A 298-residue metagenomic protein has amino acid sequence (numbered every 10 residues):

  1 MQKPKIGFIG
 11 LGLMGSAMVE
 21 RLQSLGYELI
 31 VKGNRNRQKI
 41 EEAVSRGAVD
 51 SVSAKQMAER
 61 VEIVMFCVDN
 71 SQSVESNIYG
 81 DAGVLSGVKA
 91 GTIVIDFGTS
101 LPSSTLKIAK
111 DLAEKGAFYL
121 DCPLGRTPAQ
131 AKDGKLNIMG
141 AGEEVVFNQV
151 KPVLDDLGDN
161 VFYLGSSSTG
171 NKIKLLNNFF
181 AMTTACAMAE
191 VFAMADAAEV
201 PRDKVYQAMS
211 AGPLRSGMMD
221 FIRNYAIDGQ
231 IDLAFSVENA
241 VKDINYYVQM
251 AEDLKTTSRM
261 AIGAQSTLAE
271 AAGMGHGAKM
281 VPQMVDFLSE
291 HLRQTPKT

Functional and structural regions predicted by a protein language model:
M1-F66, T92, F97: NAD(P)+-binding Rossmann beta1-loop-alpha1 motif at the extreme N-terminus of oxidoreductases
M18-L22, I108, V153, M194: Hydrophobic residues within alpha-helices that form the first helical element adjacent to the glycine-rich loop
L29, D50, Y119-L120, V161 (+2 more regions): Hydrophobic beta-strand scaffold residues
A54-F66, N70-F118: Rossmann-fold NAD(P) dinucleotide-binding segment
T99-N178: Rossmann-fold dinucleotide-binding core
S168-H291: Helical "substrate-binding/catalytic lid" subdomain of Rossmann-like NAD(P)-dependent dehydrogenases/reductases
